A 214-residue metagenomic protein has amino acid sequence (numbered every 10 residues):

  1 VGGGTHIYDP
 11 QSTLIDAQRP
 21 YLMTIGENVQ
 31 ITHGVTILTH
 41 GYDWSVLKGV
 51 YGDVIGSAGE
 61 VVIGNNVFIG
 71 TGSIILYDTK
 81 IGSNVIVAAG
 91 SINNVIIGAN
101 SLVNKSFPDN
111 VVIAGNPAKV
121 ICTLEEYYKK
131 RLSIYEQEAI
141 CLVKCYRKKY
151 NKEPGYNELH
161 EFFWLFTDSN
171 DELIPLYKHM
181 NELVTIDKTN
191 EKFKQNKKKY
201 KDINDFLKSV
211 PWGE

Functional and structural regions predicted by a protein language model:
G3-I81, A89-N94, P117, T123-E125: Flexible, glycine/small-residue-enriched loop-and-beta-strand segment within the central core of proteins
G72, G90, G98-N100, S106-F107: Conserved metal-binding segment of the jelly-roll/cupin
T79, N100-S101, F107, N116: Short beta-to-alpha loop/turn elements within the nucleotide-binding domains of ABC transporters
N104-K105, T123: Conserved acidic donor-binding loop of glycosyltransferase catalytic domains
D109-A114, E125-E126: Catalytic binding pocket for nucleotide-activated donors in carbohydrate/polymer assembly enzymes
A118-E214: Terminal amphipathic alpha-helical/low-complexity segments used for targeting or macromolecular assembly
